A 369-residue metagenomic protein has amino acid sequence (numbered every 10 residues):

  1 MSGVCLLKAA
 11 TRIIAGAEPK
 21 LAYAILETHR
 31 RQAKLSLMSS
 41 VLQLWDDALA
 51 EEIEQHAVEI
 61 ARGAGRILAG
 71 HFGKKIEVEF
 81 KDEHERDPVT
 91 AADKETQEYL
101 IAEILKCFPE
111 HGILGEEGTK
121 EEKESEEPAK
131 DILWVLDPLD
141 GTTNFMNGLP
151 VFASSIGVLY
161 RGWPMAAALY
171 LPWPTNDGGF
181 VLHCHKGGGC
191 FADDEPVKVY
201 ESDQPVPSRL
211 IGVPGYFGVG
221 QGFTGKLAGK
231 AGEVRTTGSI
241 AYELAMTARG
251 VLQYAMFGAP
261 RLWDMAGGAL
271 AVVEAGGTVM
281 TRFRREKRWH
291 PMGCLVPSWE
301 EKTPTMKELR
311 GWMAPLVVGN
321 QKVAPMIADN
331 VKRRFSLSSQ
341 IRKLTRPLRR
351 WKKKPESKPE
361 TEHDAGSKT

Functional and structural regions predicted by a protein language model:
L26, A33-E59, G225-A228, L244-T369: Oxyanion/phosphate-interacting regions
K34-L139, A328-K332, L337-T369: N-terminal subdomain of lithium-sensitive/metallo-dependent phosphomonoesterases centered on the IMPase/IPPase/PAP
L68, D93, I104, T142 (+4 more regions): Residue-level signal for inorganic ion chemistry
E127-G187: DPxDG-like acidic metal-binding loop motif
K198-G220, T224-G238: Short loop->beta-strand "edge-of-pocket" segments that line small-molecule binding or catalytic clefts across diverse
